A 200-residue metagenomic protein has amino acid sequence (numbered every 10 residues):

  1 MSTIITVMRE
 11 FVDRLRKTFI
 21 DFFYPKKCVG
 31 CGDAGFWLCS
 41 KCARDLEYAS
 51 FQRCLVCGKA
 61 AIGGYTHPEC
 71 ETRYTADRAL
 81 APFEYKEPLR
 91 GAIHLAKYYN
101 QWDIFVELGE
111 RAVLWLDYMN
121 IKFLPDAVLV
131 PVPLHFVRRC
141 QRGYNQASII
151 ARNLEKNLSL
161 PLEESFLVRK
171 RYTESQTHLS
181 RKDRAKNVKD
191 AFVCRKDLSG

Functional and structural regions predicted by a protein language model:
M1-G200: Glycine-rich phosphate/pyrophosphate-handling loop used in enzymes and phosphotransfer proteins
